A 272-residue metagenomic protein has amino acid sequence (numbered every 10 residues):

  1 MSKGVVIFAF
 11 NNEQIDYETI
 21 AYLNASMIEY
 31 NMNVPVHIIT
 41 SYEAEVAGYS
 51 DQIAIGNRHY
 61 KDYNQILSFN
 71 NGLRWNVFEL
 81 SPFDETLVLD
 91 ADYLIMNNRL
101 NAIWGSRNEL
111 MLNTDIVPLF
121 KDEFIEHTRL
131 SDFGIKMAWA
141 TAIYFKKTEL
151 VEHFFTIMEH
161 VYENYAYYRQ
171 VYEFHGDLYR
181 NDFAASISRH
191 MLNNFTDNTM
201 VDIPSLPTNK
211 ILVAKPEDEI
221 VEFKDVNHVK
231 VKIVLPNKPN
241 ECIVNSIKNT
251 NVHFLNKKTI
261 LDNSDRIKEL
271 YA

Functional and structural regions predicted by a protein language model:
M1-I7, E18, I38, G134-F145 (+1 more regions): A glycosyltransferase accessory/donor-loop signature
D16-E29: Short, well-formed alpha-helical segments that are part of the catalytic scaffolds of diverse glycosyltransferases
P35-Y42: Short beta-strand/loop segment that forms part of the nucleotide-sugar
A44-S81: Active-site-proximal specificity loops/subdomain of glycosyltransferases
V77, L110, A142-Y144: Conserved hydrophobic/aromatic beta-strand scaffold that supports enzyme active sites
T86: Short aromatic/hydrophobic "clamp" motif used to bind/position activated sugar donors
D90-L94: The conserved acidic donor/metal-binding loop of glycosyltransferases
I95-L130: Conserved donor-nucleotide/metal-binding helix-loop-beta segment in metal-dependent transferases, i.e., the alpha-helix
